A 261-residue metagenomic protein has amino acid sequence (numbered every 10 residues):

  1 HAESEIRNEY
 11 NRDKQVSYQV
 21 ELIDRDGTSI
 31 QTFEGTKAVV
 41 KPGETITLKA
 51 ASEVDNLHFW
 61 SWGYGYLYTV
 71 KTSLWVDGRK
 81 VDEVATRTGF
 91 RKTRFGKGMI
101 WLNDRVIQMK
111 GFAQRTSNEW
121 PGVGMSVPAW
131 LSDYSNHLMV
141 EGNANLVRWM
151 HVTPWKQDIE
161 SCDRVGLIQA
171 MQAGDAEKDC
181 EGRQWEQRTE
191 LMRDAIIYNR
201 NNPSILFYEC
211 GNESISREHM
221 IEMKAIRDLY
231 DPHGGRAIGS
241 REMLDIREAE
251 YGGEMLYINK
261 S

Functional and structural regions predicted by a protein language model:
H1-T153, S161, L191-M192, L206-F207 (+1 more regions): Secreted/periplasmic carbohydrate-active enzymes, especially glycoside hydrolases
D133-H137, N145-S261: Substrate-binding/catalytic cleft of secreted carbohydrate-active enzymes, primarily glycoside hydrolases
